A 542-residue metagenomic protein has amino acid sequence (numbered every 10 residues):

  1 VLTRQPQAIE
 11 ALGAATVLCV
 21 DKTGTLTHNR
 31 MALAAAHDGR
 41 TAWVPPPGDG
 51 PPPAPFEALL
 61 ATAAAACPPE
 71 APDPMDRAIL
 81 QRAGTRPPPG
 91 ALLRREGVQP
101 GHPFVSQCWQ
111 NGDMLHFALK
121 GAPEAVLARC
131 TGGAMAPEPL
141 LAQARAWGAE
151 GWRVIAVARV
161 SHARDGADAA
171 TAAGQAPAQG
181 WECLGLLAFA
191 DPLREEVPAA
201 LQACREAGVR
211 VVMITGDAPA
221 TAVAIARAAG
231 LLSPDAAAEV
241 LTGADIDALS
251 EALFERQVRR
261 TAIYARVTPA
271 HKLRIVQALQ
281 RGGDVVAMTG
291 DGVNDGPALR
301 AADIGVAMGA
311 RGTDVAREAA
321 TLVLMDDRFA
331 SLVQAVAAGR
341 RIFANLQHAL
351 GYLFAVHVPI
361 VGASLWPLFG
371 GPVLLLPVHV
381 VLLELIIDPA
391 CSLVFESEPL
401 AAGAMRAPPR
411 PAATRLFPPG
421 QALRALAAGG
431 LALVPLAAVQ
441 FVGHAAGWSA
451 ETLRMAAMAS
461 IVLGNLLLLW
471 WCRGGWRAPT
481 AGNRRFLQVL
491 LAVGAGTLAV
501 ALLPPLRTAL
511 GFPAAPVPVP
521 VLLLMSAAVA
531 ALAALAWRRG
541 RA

Functional and structural regions predicted by a protein language model:
V1-P6, M31-D38, V394-R410: Juxtamembrane helix-loop transition segments at the membrane interface in multi-pass membrane proteins
V1-V20, L187, C204-A207, Q277 (+2 more regions): Hydrophobic alpha-helical transmembrane segments
A11-E182, F189, Q202-A203, V211 (+6 more regions): Cytosolic catalytic regions of ATP/NTP-dependent phosphoryl-transfer enzymes
D235-A287, A302, A307-W476: Membrane-embedded transport module
P435-Q440, G494-A509: Hydrophobic alpha-helical transmembrane segments in multi-pass integral membrane proteins
H444-W448, P505-P513: Membrane-interface helix termini and inter-helical loops of multi-pass transporters
G474, L535-A542: Membrane-interface capping segments at transmembrane-helix boundaries
T480-L490: Cytoplasmic-side transmembrane-helix entry/capping segments in multi-pass membrane proteins
